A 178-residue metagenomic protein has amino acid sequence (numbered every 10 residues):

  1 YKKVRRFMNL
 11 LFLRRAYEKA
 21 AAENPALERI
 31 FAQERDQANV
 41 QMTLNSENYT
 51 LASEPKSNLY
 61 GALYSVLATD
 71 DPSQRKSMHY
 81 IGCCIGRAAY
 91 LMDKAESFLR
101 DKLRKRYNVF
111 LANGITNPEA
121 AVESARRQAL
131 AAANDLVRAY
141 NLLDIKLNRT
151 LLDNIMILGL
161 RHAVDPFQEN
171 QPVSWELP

Functional and structural regions predicted by a protein language model:
Y1-N58, A62, V66-Y80, R87 (+5 more regions): Acidic catalytic motifs of isoprenoid enzymes
